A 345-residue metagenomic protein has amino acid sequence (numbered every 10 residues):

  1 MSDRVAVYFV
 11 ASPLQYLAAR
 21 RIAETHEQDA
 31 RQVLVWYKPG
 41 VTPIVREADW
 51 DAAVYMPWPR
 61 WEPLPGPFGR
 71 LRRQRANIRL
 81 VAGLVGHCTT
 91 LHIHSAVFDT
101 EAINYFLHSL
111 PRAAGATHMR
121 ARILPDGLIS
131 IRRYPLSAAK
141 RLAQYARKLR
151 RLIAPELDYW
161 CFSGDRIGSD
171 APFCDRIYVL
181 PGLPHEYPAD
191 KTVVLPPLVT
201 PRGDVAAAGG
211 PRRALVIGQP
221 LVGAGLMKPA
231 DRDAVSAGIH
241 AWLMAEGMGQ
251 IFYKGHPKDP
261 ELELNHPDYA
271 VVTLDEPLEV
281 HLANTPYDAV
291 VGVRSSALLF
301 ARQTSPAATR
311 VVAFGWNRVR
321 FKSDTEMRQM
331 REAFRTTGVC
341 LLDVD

Functional and structural regions predicted by a protein language model:
V7-C161, L298: Active-site and donor-binding regions of nucleotide-sugar-utilizing enzymes
A19, E276-M327: A donor-sugar binding/catalytic signature common to diverse glycosyltransferases and related nucleotide-sugar
Y37-T42, G255-E261, E276-P277, S295-L298: Short, polar loop motifs at secondary-structure junctions
P39-R46, E101-N104, I131-R132, A224-L226 (+2 more regions): Short, charged/polar "capping" segments at the starts of alpha-helices and the immediately preceding loops
P125-D126, S130-G218: A nucleotide-sugar donor-handling region in carbohydrate enzymes
G209-K254: Conserved catalytic-core segment of nucleotide-activated headgroup transferases in glycan assembly
L243-L274: Catalytic donor nucleotide-activated moiety binding site of glycosyltransferases and closely related
L264, S323-D345: Leloir-type glycosyltransferase catalytic cores
